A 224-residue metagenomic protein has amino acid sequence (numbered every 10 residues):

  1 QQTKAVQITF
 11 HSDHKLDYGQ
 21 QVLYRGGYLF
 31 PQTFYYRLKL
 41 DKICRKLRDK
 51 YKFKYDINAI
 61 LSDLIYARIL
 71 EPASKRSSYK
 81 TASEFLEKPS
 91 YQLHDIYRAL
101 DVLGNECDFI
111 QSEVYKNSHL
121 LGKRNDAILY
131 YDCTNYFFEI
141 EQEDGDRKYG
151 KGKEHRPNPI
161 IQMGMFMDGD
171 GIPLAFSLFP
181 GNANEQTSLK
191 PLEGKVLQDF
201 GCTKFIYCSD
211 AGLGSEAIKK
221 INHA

Functional and structural regions predicted by a protein language model:
Q1-D146, P157, G164-S177, N182: Dynamic "connector" segments at or just before major functional cores
G145-K148, N222-H223: Short, solvent-exposed amphipathic alpha-helical segments in soluble enzyme and RNA/protein-processing domains
Y149, M167-G169, K195-Q198: Catalytic cores of nucleotide-enabled group-transfer and carboxylate-activating enzymes in metabolic and assembly-line
I160-Q162, E216: Short beta-strand-initiation
S177-D199: Active-site beta-loop-alpha junctions of metal-dependent nucleic acid enzymes, especially the RNase H-like/DDE
G194, C202-A224: Phosphate/diphosphate-binding loops
